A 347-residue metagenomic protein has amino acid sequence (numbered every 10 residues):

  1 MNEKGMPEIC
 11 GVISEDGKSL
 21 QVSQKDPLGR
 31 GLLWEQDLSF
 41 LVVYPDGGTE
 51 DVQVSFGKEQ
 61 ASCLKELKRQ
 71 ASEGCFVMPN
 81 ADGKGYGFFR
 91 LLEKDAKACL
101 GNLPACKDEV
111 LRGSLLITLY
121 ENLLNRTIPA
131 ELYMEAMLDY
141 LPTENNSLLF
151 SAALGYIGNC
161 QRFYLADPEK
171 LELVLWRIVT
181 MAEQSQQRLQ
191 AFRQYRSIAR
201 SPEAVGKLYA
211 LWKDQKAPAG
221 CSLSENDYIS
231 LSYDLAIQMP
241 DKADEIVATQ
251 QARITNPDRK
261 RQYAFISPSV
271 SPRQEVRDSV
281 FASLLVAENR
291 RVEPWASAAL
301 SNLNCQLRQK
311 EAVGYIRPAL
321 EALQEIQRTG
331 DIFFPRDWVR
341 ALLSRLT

Functional and structural regions predicted by a protein language model:
N2-R30: Surface beta-strand/loop "capping" patches
M6, C10, R30-L33, P45 (+2 more regions): Long, ordered, helix-rich scaffold segments
E15, L38-F40, D95-K97: Generic alpha-helical propensity signal that fires on short helical segments and nearby coil/disordered stretches
S19-G47: Polar, glycine-rich mid-to-C-terminal structural blocks that act as macromolecule-binding/assembly scaffolds
S19-V22, A61-R69: Generic recognition of long tandem-repeat/solenoid scaffolds
V52-E59: Solvent-exposed serine/threonine-rich low-complexity stretches and specific carbohydrate-binding patches
